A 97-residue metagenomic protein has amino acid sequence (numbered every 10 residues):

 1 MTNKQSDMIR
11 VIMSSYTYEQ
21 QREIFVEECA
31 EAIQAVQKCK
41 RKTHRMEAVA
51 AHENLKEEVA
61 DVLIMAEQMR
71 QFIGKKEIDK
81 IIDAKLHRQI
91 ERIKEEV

Functional and structural regions predicted by a protein language model:
M1-V97: Flexible "arm" and connector segments at domain edges
